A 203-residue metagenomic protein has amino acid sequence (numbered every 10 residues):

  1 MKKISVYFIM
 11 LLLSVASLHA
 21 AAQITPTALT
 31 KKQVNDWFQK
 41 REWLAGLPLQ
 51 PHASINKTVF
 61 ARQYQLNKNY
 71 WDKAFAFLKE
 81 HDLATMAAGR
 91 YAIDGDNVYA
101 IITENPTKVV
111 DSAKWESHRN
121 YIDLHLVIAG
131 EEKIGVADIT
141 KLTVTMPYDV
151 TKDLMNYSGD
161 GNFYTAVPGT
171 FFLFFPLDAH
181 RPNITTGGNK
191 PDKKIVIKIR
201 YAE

Functional and structural regions predicted by a protein language model:
M1-L29: Bacterial Sec-dependent N-terminal signal peptides
V34-I102: A short, N-terminal "cap"/entry segment at the start of jelly-roll beta-barrel domains of the cupin/DSBH fold
D82-V144: Mid-length scaffold segments of soluble, non-membrane domains
N120-L124, E132, N162, T170 (+1 more regions): Generic beta-strand structural signal
E131-A166: A short beta-strand-loop-beta hairpin characteristic of the jelly-roll/cupin
T165-N183: Conserved metal-binding segment of the jelly-roll/cupin
F171-L173, N189-E203: A short hydrophobic beta-strand segment most commonly corresponding to one strand of the jelly-roll/cupin
I184-G188: Short proline/glycine-enriched turn/loop segments at secondary-structure junctions
